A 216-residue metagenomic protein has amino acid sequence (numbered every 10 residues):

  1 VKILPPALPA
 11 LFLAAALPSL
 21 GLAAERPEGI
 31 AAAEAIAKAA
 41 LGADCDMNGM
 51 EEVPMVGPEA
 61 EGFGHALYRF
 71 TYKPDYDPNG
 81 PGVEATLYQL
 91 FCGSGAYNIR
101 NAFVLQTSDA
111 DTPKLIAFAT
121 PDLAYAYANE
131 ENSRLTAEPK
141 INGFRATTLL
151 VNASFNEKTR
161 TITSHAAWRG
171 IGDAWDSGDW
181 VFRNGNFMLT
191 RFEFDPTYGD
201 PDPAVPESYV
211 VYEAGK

Functional and structural regions predicted by a protein language model:
V1-P6: Positively charged n-region of N-terminal signal peptides that target proteins for export
A7-P18: Bacterial N-terminal signal peptides
G21-V83: Terminal domain-start segments
G80-F91, R100-F103, E157-H165: Acidic/hydrophobic-patterned starts of short beta strands in beta-sheet-rich repeat architectures
L90-Y97, S108-D109, H165-G172: Short, flexible beta-strand-to-coil junctions
A96-V104, G172-D179: Structural motif
D109-I116: Surface-exposed loop/turn elements that mediate protein-protein interactions on large endomembrane-trafficking
I116-N184, M188-K216: Short aromatic loop motif centered on NTY/YTY
